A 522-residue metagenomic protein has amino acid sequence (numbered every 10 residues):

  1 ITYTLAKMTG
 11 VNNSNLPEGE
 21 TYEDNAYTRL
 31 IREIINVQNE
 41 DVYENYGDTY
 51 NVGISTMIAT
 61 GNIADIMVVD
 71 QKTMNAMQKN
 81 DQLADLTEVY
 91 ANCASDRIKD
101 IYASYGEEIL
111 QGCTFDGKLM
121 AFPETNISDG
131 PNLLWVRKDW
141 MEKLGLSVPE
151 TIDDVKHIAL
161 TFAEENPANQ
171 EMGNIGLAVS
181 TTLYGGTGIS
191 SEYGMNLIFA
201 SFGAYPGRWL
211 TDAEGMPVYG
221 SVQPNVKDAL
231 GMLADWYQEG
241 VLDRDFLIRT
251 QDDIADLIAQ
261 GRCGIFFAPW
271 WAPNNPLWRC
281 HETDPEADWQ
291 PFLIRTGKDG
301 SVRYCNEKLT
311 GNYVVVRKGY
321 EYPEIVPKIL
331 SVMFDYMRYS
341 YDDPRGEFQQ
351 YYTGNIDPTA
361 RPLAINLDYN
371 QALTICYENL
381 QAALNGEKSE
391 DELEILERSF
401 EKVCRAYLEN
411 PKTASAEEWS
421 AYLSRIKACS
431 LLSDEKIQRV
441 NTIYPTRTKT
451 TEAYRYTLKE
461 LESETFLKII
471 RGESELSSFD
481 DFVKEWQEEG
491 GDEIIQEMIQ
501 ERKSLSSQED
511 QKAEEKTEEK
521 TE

Functional and structural regions predicted by a protein language model:
I1-V155, N166, A200, P217-Y219 (+2 more regions): Conserved N-terminal structural module of periplasmic/extracytoplasmic solute-binding proteins
T9-A26, G130, W135, E142-V148 (+3 more regions): Extracytoplasmic/periplasmic substrate-binding proteins
R29-R32, P269-W271, A406-K412: Long, His/Glu/Asp-enriched segments that create or flank divalent metal/ion-associated functional microenvironments
A59-G61, M77-K79, G106, G112-D116 (+5 more regions): Extracellular/periplasmic catalytic domains that process cell-envelope and extracellular macromolecules
D85-S104, S147, P206-P224, T296-Y304 (+2 more regions): Short, solvent-exposed loop/beta-turn-alpha elements that line the ligand-binding surface or hinge of extracytoplasmic
T87-Y90, T114-Y193, T211-P269, V314-Q349: Helix-loop-helix "hinge/cap" segment bordering the ligand-binding cleft or interdomain interface
G231-A234, E286-T296, V302-I375: Polar, glycine-rich mid-to-C-terminal structural blocks that act as macromolecule-binding/assembly scaffolds
K328, D335-E464, E473: Conserved small-residue motifs centered on glycine
